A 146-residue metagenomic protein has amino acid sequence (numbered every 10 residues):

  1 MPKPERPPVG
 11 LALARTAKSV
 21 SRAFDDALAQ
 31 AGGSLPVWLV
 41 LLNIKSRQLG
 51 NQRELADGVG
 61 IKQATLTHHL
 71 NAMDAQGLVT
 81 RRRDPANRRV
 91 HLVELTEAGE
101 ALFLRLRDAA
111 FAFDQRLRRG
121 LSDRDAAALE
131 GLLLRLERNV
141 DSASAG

Functional and structural regions predicted by a protein language model:
M1-A31: N-terminal leader segment of winged-helix/HTH proteins
M1-E5, D123-G146: C-terminal regulatory/oligomerization modules of transcriptional regulators
L11, V37-N43, T67-H69: Base-recognition residues in the alpha-helical recognition helix of bacterial helix-turn-helix
A14, L42-S46, R107: Short, locally clustered residues in the helix-turn-helix/winged-helix DNA-binding domain
S19, N43-R47, L132, N139: Short amphipathic alpha-helical elements of helix-turn-helix/winged-helix folds
S21, L49, R53, N71-L134: Charged, amphipathic alpha-helical coiled-coil/dimerization segments
N43, G58, Q76: Residues within the alpha-helical elements of helix-turn-helix
K62-T65: Helix-turn-helix DNA-binding motif, specifically the short coil turn and the N-cap/start of the second
